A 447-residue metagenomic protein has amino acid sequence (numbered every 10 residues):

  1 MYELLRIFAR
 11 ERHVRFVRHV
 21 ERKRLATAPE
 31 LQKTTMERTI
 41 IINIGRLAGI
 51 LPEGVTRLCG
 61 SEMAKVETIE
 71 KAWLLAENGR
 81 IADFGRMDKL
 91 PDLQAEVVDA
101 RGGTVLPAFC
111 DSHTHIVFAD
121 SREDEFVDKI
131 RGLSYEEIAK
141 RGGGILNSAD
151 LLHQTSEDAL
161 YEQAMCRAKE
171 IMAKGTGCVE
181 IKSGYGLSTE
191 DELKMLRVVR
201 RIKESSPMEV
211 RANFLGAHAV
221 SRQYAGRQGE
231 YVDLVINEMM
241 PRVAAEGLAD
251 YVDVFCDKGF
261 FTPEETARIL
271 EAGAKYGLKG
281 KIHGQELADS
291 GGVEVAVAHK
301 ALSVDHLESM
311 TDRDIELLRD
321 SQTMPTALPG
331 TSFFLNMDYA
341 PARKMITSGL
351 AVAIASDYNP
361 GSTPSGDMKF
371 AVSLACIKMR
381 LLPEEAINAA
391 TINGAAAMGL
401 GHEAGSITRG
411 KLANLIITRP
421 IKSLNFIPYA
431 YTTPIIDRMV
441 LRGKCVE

Functional and structural regions predicted by a protein language model:
E3, A9, V14-V20: Short hydrophobic alpha-helical segments enriched in small aliphatic residues
I7, K23-T35: Short, Lys/Arg-enriched N-terminal segments with co-localized hydrophobic residues within the first ~10-30 amino acids
K33-P91: N-terminal metal-binding scaffold of metallo-dependent hydrolase/deaminase domains
I44, L74, G79, G102 (+14 more regions): Divalent metal-coordination and catalytic microenvironments
V55-M63, A390-I392, L412-E447: C-terminal cap of metal-dependent C-N hydrolases
A100-Q163: Metal-associated gating/positioning segment near the N- to mid-region
L146-Q163, K169-E170, G177-G291: Metal-coordinating catalytic core of metallo-dependent amide/deamination hydrolases
K279, D289-E403, T418-L424, Y431 (+1 more regions): Active-site-adjacent C-terminal substructures of enzyme catalytic domains
